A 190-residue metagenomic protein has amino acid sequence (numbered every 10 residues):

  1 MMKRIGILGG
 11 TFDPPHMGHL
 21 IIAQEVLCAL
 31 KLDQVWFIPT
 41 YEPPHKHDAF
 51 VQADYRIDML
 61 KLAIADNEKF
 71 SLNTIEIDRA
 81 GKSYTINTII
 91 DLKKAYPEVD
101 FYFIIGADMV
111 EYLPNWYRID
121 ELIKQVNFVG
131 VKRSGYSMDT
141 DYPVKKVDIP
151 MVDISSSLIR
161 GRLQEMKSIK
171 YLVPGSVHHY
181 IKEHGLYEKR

Functional and structural regions predicted by a protein language model:
M1-R190: Nucleotidyltransferase catalytic core that binds NTPs
